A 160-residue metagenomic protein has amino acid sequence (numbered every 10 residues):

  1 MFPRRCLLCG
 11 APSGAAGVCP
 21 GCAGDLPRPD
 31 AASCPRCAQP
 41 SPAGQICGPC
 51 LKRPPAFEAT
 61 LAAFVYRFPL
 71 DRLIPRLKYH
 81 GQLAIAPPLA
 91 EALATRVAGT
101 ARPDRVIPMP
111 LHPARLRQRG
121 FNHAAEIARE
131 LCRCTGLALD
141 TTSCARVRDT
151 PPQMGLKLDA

Functional and structural regions predicted by a protein language model:
M1-A160: Glycine-rich phosphate/pyrophosphate-handling loop used in enzymes and phosphotransfer proteins
